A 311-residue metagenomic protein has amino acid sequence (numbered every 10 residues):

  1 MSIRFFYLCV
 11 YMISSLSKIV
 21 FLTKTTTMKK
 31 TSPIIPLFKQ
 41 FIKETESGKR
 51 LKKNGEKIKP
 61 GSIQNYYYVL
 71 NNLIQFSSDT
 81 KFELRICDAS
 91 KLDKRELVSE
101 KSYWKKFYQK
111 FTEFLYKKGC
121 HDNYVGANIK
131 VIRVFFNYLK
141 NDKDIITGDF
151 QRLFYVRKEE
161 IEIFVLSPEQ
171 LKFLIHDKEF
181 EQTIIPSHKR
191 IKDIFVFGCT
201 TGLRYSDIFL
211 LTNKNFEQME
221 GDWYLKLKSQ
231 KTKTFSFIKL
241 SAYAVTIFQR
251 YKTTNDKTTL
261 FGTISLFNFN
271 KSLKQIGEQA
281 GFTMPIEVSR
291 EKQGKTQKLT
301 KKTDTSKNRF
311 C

Functional and structural regions predicted by a protein language model:
M1-S78: N-terminal DNA-binding module of tyrosine recombinases/phage integrases
I42-G61, L70-F164, D177-I184, K252: N-terminal core-binding DNA-recognition domain of tyrosine recombinases/integrases
I63, I132, I194, S206-L211: Alpha-helix N-cap/helix-start motif at helix boundaries, enriched for small hydrophobics
Y66, N128, H188-K192, N270: Short, leucine-enriched amphipathic alpha-helices that occur as contiguous helical runs
N137-G148, G198-G221: Short, charged phosphate-coordinating catalytic segments
Q182-I185, T254-T259, K271-C311: Short, basic (Lys/Arg/His-rich) helix/loop patches that form interaction surfaces in the mid-to-C-terminal regions
L210-R250: Conserved tyrosine-mediated DNA breakage-rejoining catalytic core shared by Y-recombinases
